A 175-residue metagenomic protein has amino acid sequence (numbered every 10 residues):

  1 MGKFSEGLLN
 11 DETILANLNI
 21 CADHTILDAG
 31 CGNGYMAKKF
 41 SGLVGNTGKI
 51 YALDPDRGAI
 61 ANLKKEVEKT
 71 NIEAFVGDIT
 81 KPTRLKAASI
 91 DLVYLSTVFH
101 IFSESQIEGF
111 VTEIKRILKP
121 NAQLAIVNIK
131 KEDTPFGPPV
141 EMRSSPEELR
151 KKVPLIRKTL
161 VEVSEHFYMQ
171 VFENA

Functional and structural regions predicted by a protein language model:
S5-H24, K39: Conserved alpha-helix/loop element of class I SAM-dependent methyltransferases that forms part of the SAM/SAH-binding
C21, T83-V93: A short acidic, Gly/Pro-enriched loop at the edge of an enzyme's catalytic core that lines a small-molecule cofactor
L27, N33-K81: Class I SAM-dependent methyltransferase SAM/SAH-binding core
D91-S105: A short SAM/SAH-binding and catalytic strip from SAM-dependent methyltransferases
E108-P120: A short glycine-rich, Lys/Arg-flanked "PGG" loop and its adjoining helix->strand segment in the class I
N121-N128: Conserved beta-strand signature within the Rossmann-like core of class I S-adenosyl-L-methionine
G137-R157: Conserved Class I S-adenosyl-L-methionine
V161-A175: Core SAM-dependent methyltransferase catalytic element
